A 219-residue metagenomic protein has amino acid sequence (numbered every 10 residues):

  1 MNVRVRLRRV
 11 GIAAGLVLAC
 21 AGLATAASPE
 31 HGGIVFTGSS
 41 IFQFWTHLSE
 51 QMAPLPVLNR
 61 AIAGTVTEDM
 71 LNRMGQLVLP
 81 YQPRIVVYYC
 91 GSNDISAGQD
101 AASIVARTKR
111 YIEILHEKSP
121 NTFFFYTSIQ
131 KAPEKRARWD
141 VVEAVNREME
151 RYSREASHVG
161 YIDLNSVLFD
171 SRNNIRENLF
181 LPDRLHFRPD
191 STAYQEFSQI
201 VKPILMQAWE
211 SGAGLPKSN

Functional and structural regions predicted by a protein language model:
N2-I12: Bacterial N-terminal signal peptides that target proteins for export
A19, L23-R84: Serine-esterase "nucleophile elbow" of acetyl-processing enzymes
F36, Y88, F125-T127: Structural beta-sheet core signal
R60-T65, I85-Q99, K109, I129 (+2 more regions): Cell-envelope and extracellular/periplasmic
Q76, N93, K109-I114, K118 (+1 more regions): Extracellular glycan-modifying ectodomains
A101-Y111, V141-N146: Charged helix-capping and loop-helix junction motifs
S119-F123: A short helix->loop->beta-strand "cap" motif at the edges of active sites that frequently abuts
P133-N219: Catalytic His-Asp segment of secreted/periplasmic serine-dependent ester chemistry enzymes
